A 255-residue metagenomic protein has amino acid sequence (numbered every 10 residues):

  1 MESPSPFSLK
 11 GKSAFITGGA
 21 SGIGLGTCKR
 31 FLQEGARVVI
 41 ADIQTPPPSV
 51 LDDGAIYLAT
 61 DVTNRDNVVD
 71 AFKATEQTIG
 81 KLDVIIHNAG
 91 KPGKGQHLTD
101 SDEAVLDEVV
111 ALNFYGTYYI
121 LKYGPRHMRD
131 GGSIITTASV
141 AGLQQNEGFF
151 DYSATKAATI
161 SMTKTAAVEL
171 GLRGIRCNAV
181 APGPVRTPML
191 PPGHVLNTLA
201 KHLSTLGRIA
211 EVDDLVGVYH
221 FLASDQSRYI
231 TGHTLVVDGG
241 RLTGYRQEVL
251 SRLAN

Functional and structural regions predicted by a protein language model:
E2-S5, G95, H220, T231-N255: Short C-terminal tail/terminal secondary-structure segment of NAD(P)H-dependent dehydrogenase/reductase domains
P6-V39: Canonical Rossmann dinucleotide-binding motif of NAD(H)/NADP(H)-dependent dehydrogenases/reductases, specifically
Q96-L98, D102-D107, A200: Substrate-binding pocket helix/loop in short-chain dehydrogenase/reductase
L121, T155, T163: Active-site helix of classical SDR
R126, V168-L172, R228: Alpha-helical segment proximal to the catalytic Tyr-Lys
S139: Residue(s) in the substrate-gating loop at a strand-loop-helix junction that position the organic substrate next
A179, T198-I230, V237-G239: C-terminal helical subdomain
